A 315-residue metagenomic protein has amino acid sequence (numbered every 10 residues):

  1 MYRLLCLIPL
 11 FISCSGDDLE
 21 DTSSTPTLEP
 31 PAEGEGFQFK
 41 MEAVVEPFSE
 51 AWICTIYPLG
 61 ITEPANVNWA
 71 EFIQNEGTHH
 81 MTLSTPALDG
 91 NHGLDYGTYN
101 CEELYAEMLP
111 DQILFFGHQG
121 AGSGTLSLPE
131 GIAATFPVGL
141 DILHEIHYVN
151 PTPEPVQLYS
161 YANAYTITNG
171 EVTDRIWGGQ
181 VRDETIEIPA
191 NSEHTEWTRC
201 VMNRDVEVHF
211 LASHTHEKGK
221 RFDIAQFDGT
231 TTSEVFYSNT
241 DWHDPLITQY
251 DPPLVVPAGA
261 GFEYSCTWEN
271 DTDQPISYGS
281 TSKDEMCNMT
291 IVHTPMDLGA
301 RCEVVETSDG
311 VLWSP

Functional and structural regions predicted by a protein language model:
M1, G16-E20, H243, K283: Intrinsic-disorder/low-complexity regions
M1-L7: Sec-dependent signal peptide recognition, specifically the positively charged N-region followed immediately by
C14-L28: Ser/Thr-rich, Pro/Gly/Ala-heavy low-complexity intrinsically disordered linkers and tails of secreted extracellular
S24-E207, A212-P315: Beta-strand-centric surfaces of beta-sandwich/beta-rich domains
